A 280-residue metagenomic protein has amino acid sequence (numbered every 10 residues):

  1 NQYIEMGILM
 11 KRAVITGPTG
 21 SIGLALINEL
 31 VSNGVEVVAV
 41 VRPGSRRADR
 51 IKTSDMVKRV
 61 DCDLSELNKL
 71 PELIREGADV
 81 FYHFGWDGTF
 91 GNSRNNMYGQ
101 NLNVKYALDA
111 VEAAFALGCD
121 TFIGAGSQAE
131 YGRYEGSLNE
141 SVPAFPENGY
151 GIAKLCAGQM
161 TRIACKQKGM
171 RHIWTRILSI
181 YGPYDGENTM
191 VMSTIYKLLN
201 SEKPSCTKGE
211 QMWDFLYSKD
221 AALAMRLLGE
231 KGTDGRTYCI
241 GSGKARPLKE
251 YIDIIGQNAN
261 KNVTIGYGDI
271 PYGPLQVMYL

Functional and structural regions predicted by a protein language model:
A13-N33: N-terminal Rossmann NAD(P)H-binding glycine-rich loop of SDR-like oxidoreductase domains
T16, V40, F81-D87, F122-Q128 (+1 more regions): SDR active-site strand-loop-helix element
V40-S45, L64: N-terminal Rossmann-fold cofactor-binding loop
D61-L102: NAD(P)H-binding glycine-rich loop region in Rossmannoid oxidoreductase-like domains and their noncatalytic homologs
D87, L108-G149: Conserved Rossmann-fold NAD(P)-dependent oxidoreductase catalytic core, especially the SDR/UDP-sugar
G136, Q159-W213, S218-L227, I254-G256: NAD(P)-dependent short-chain dehydrogenase/reductase
G149, A153-C156: Active-site helix of classical SDR
E202, C206-L280: C-terminal substrate-binding subdomain of Rossmann-fold SDR/epimerase-dehydratase oxidoreductases
